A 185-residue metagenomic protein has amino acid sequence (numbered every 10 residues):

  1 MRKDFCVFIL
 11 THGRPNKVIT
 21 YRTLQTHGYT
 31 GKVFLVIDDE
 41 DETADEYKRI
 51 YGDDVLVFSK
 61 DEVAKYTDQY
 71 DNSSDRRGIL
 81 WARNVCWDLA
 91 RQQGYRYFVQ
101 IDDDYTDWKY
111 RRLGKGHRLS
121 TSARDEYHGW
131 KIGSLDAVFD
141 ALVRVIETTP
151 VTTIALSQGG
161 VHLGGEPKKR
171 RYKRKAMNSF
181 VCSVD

Functional and structural regions predicted by a protein language model:
M1-G28: N-proximal low-complexity "stem/linker" segments adjacent to membrane-targeting elements
F5, R96, T152: Conserved acidic residues
P15, S73-W81, G129-D136: Conserved phosphate-coordination/catalytic loops
Y29-T30, C86, G94, P150: Short loop/turn motifs at secondary-structure junctions
F34-D38: Short internal beta-strands
D39-V99, T106-A123: Active-site-proximal specificity loops/subdomain of glycosyltransferases
T106-D185: Conserved catalytic core of nucleotide-sugar-dependent glycosyltransferases
